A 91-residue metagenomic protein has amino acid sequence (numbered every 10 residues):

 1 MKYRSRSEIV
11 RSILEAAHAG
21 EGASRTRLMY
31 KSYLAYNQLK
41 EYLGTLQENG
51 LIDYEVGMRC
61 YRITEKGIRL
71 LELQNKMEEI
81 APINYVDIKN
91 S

Functional and structural regions predicted by a protein language model:
M1-R4: Short amphipathic alpha-helical boundary/capping segments
S7-G22: Short amphipathic alpha-helical interface segments
G22-K31: Short acidic, hydrophobic short linear motifs in intrinsically disordered regions
Y33-E48: Short amphipathic alpha-helical interaction segments
Q47-V56: A short, conserved structural fragment
R59-Q74: Basic, amphipathic "hinge/linker" alpha-helix immediately C-terminal to the N-terminal HTH DNA-binding motif
N75-S91: Amphipathic alpha-helical dimerization/coiled-coil segments that flank or bridge DNA-binding/regulatory modules
